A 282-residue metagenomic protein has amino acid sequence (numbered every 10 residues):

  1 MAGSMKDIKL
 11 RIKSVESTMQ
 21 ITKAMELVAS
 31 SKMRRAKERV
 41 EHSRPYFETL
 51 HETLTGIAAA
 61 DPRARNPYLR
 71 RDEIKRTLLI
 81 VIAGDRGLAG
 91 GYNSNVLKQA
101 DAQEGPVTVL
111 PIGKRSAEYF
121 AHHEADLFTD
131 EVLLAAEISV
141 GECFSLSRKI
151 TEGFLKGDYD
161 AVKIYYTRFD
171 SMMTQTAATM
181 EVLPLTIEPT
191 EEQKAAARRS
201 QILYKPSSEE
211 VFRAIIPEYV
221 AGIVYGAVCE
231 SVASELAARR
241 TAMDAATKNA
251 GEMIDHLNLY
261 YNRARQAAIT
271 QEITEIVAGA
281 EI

Functional and structural regions predicted by a protein language model:
M1-I282: C-terminal beta-strand-loop-alpha-helix "lid" module of Rossmann-like NAD(P)-dependent dehydrogenases
